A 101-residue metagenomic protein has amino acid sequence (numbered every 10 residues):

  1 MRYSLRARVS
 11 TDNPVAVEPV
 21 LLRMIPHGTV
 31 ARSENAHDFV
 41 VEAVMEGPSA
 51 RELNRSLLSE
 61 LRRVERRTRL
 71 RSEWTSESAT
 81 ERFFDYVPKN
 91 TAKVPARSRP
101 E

Functional and structural regions predicted by a protein language model:
M1-E101: Long, contiguous binding/interaction regions
